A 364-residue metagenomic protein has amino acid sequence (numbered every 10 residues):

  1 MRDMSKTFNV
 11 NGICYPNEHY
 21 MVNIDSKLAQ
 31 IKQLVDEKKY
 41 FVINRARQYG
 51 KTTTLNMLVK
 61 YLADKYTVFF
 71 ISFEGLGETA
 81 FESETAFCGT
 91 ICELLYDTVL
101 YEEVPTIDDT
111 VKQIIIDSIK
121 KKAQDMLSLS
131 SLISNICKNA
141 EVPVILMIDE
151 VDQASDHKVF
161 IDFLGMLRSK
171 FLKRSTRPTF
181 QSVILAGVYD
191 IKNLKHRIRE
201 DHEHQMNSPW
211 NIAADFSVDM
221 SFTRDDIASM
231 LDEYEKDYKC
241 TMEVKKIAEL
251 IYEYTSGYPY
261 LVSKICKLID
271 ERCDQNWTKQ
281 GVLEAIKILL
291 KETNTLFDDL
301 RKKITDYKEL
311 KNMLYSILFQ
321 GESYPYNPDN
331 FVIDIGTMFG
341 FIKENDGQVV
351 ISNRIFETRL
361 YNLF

Functional and structural regions predicted by a protein language model:
M1-Y61, S131, N135: Walker A/P-loop-proximal flanking segment of P-loop NTPase domains
G12-I13, S155-K246, E253-Y254, L268 (+2 more regions): The catalytic "switch" region of P-loop NTPases
A63-E82: Conserved catalytic segments around the Walker B and adjacent sensor/switch elements of P-loop NTPase domains
F81-T106: Conserved NTP-binding/hydrolysis module of P-loop NTPases
D97-I148, D152-V159, R168, L172-F180: Mid-core helix/loop region of P-loop NTP-binding domains shared across ATPases and GTPases
T223-D225, S229-F339, N345-D346, R354: Winged-helix-like regulatory helical subdomains adjacent to P-loop NTPase cores
F356-F364: Short, amphipathic alpha-helical interaction segments positioned at domain boundaries
